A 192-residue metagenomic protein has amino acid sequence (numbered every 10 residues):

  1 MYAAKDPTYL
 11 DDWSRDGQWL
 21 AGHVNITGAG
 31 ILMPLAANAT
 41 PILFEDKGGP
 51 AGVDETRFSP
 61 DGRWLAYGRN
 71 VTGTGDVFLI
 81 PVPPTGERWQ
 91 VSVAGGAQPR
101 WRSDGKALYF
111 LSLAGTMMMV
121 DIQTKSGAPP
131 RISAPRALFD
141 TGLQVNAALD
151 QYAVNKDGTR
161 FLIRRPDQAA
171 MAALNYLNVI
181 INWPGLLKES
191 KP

Functional and structural regions predicted by a protein language model:
M1, Y9, D16-E45, R63-W64 (+4 more regions): Beta-propeller blade-edge and WD-like acidic-aromatic loop motif
A3-H23, K47-G68, W89-Y109, Q144-R160: Conserved beta-propeller blade repeats
